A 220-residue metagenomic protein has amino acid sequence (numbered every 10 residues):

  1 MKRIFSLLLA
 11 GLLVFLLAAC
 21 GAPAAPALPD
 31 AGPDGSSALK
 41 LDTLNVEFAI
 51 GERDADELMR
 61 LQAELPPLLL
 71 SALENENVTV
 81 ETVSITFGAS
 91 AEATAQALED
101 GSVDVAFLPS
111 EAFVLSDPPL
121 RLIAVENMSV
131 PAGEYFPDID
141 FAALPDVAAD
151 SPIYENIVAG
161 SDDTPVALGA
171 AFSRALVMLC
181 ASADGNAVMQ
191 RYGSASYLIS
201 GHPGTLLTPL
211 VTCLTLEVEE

Functional and structural regions predicted by a protein language model:
M1-I4, G11: Positively charged n-region of N-terminal signal peptides that target proteins for export
L16-A19: C-terminal motif of bacterial Sec signal peptides marking the signal peptidase cleavage site
G21-P23: Bacterial signal peptide processing site
A25-A49, R53, D138-P145: N-terminal low-complexity, Pro/Thr/Ser-rich intrinsically disordered segments that act as propeptides or flexible
P33, A63-L73, D138, A142-E220: Extended ligand-binding regions for polar small-molecule ligands
S37-V114: Extracytoplasmic small-molecule ligand-binding "clamshell" domains of the periplasmic binding protein/Venus flytrap
K40-N45, T79-T86, R121-A124, D140 (+2 more regions): Ser/Thr- (and often Asn-) enriched beta-sheet segments in non-cytosolic proteins
G88, E92-V147: Acidic, polar ligand-binding/catalytic clefts
